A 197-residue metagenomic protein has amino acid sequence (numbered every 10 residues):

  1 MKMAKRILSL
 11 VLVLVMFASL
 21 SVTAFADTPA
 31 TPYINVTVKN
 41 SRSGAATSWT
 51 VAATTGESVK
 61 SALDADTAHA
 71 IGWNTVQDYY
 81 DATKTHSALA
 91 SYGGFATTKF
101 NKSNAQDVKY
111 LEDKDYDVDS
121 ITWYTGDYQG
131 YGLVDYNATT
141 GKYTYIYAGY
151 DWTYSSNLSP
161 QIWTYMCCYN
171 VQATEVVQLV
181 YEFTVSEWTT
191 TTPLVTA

Functional and structural regions predicted by a protein language model:
M1-D27: Gram-positive cell-envelope targeting signals
D27-A197: Ubiquitin-like/PB1-type beta-grasp interaction modules and other compact soluble beta-rich domains
